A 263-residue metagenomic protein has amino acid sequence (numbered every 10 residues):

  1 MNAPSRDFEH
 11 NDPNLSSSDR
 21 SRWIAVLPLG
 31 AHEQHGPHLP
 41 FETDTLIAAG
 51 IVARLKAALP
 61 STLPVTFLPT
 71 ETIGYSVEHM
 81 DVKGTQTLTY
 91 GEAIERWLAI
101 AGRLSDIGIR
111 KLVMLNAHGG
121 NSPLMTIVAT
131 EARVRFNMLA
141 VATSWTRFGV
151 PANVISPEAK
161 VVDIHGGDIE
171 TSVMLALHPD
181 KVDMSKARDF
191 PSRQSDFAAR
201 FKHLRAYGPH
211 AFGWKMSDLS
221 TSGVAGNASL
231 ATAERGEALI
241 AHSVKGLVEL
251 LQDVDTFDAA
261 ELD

Functional and structural regions predicted by a protein language model:
M1-K111, G119-D263: Extended, histidine- and acidic-residue-enriched regions that form the cofactor-binding/catalytic faces
